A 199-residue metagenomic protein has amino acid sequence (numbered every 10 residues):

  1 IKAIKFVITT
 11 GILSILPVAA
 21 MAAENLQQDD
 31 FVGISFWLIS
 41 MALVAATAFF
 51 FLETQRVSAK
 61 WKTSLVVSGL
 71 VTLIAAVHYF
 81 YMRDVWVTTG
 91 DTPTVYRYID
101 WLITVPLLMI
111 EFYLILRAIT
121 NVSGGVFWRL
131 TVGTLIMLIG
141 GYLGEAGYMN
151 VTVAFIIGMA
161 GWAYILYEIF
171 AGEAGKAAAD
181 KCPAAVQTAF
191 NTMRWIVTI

Functional and structural regions predicted by a protein language model:
I1-A22: N-terminal secretory/membrane targeting signals
K5-F6, S58-G69, N121-L130, A189-M193: Membrane-interfacial loop-to-transmembrane alpha-helix junctions, especially the N-terminal start
M21-L43: Hydrophobic transmembrane alpha-helical segments in integral membrane proteins
A45-F49, I110-L114, G140, G161-V186: Alpha-helical transmembrane segments in multipass membrane proteins, preferentially the mid-helix core
T47-L52, M82-R83, Y98-T131, L138-A146: Internal transmembrane alpha-helix with an interfacial aromatic "cap," most often the third helix
V66-V85: A generic, lipid-embedded transmembrane alpha helix
T88-I99, M149-G158: Non-cytosolic membrane-interface motifs at loop->transmembrane helix junctions
G124-R129, T152, E173-T198: Membrane-helix boundary/juxtamembrane motif in polytopic membrane proteins
